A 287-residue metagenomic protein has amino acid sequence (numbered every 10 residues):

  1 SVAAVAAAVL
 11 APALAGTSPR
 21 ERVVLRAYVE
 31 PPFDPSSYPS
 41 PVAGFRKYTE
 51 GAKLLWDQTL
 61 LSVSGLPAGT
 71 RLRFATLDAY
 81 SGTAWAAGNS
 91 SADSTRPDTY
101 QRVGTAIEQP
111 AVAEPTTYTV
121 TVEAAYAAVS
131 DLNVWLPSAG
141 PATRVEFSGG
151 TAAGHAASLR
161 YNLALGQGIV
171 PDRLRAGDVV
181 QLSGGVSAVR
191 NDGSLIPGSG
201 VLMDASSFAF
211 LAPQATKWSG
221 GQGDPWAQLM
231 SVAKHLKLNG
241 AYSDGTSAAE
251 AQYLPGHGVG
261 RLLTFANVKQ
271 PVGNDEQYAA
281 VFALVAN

Functional and structural regions predicted by a protein language model:
S1-N287: Helix-boundary/low-complexity linker signature
